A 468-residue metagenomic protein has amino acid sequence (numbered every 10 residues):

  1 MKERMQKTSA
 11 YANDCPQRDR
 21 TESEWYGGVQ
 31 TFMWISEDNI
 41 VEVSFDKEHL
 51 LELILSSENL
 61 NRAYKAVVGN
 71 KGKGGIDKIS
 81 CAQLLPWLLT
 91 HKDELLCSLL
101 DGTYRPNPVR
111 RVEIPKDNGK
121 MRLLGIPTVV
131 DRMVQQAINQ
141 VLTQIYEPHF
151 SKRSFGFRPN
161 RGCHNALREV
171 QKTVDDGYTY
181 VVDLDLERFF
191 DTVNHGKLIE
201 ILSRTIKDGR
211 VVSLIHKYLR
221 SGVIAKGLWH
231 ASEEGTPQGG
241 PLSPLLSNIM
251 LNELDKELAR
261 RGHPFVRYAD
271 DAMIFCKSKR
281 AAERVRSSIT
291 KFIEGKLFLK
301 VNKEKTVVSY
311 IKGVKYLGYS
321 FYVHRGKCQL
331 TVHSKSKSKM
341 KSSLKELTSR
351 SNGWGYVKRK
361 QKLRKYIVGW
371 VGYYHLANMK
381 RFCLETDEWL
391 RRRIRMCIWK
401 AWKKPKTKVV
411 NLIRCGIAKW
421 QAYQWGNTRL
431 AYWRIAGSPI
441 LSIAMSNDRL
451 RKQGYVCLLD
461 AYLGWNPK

Functional and structural regions predicted by a protein language model:
M1-L89: Non-catalytic, polymerase-adjacent accessory regions of viral genome-replication enzymes
L55-L60, P108-R110, D117, V357-Y374: Core structural elements
K73, Q83-P108: Amphipathic alpha-helical blocks
S98-E113, D117, H149-G313: Conserved polymerase palm-domain catalytic core
R132, Q136, Q140, Q144 (+8 more regions): Short, residue-level hotspots on alpha-helical faces of the histone-fold and other alpha-helical interaction modules
R220, K296-K362, Y366-V368: A conserved non-catalytic segment of reverse transcriptases and RNA-directed RNA polymerases corresponding to the late
R359-P405, V409, I413: Non-catalytic, peripheral interaction segments enriched in hydrophobic/basic residues
W402-K468: Extended C-terminal regions of large enzymes
